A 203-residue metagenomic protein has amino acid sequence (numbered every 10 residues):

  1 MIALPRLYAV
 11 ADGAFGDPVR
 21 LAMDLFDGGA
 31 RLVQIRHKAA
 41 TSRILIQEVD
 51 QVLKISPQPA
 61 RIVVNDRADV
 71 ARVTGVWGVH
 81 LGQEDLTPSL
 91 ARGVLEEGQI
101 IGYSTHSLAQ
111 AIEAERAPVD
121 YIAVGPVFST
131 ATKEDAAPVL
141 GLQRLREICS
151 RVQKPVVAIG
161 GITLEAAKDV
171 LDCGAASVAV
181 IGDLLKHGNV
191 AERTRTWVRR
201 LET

Functional and structural regions predicted by a protein language model:
M1-P88, G93-D120, A137, Q143 (+5 more regions): Conserved N-terminal beta1-alpha1 strand-loop-helix module at the mouth
F128-T130: A short, flexible beta-alpha/helix-coil linker loop
T132-E134: Glycine/threonine-rich flexible loop motifs
C173, S177-V180: C-terminal binding/interaction regions
